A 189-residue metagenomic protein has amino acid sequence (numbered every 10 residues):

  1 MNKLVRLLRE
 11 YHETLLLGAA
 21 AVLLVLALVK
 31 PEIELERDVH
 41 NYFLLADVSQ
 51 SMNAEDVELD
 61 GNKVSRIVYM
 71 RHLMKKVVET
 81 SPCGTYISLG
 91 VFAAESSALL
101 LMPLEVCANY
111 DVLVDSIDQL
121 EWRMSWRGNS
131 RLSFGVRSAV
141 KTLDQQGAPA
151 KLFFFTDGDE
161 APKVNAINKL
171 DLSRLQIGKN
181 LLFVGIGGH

Functional and structural regions predicted by a protein language model:
M1-L59: Acidic, polar low-complexity linker/tail segments
V39-H40, M52-Y86, E105-N109: …and closely analogous acidic/polar surface helices at protein-protein or active-site interfaces in A-domain-like
N41-S51, Y86-F92, K151-F155, N180-V184: Soluble periplasmic/extracytoplasmic beta-strand elements of cell-envelope proteins
N53-E55, S97-L101, A161-A166: Extracytoplasmic/secreted cell-surface and envelope-processing proteins
D56-V64, L99-P103, L120-N129: Second-shell loop/turn segments in exported
I67, R71-K75, Y110, V114-I117 (+1 more regions): Extracytoplasmic/secreted envelope proteins and their assembly/folding machinery, especially bacterial periplasmic
T85-Q119, K141-L143: Short beta-strand-loop
W126-R127, G158-H189: VWA/integrin I-like adhesion module and closely mimicked acidic/polar interface patches used
